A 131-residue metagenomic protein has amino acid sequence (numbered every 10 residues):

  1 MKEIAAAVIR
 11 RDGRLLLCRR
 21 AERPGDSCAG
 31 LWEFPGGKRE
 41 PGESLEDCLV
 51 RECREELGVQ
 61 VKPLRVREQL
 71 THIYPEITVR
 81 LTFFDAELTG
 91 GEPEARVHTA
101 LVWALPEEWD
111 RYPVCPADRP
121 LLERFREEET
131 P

Functional and structural regions predicted by a protein language model:
M1-L16, K38: Conserved N-terminal beta-strand and adjoining loop/helix that marks the start of the Nudix/MutT-like hydrolase domain
E3-A5, G13, V79-T82, T99: Change "...and in nucleic-acid phosphodiester-cleaving endonucleases..." to "...and in nucleic-acid processing enzymes
I9-R10, L17, L88, W103: Conserved hydrophobic "DFG−1" position in protein kinase catalytic cores
R14, E22, T71: Short, glycine/serine-rich, charged loops/turns that create anion-binding and catalytic segments at active sites
P24-G30: A conserved beta-turn-beta hairpin within the catalytic core of GNAT-like acetyltransferases that forms part
F34-V66, L105: The catalytic Nudix box helix
Q60-K62, Q69-P93, V102, E108: Active-site-adjacent beta-strand/loop module that shapes the phosphate/pyrophosphate-binding cleft
F83-D85, E94-R126: NUDIX/MutT-family hydrolases
